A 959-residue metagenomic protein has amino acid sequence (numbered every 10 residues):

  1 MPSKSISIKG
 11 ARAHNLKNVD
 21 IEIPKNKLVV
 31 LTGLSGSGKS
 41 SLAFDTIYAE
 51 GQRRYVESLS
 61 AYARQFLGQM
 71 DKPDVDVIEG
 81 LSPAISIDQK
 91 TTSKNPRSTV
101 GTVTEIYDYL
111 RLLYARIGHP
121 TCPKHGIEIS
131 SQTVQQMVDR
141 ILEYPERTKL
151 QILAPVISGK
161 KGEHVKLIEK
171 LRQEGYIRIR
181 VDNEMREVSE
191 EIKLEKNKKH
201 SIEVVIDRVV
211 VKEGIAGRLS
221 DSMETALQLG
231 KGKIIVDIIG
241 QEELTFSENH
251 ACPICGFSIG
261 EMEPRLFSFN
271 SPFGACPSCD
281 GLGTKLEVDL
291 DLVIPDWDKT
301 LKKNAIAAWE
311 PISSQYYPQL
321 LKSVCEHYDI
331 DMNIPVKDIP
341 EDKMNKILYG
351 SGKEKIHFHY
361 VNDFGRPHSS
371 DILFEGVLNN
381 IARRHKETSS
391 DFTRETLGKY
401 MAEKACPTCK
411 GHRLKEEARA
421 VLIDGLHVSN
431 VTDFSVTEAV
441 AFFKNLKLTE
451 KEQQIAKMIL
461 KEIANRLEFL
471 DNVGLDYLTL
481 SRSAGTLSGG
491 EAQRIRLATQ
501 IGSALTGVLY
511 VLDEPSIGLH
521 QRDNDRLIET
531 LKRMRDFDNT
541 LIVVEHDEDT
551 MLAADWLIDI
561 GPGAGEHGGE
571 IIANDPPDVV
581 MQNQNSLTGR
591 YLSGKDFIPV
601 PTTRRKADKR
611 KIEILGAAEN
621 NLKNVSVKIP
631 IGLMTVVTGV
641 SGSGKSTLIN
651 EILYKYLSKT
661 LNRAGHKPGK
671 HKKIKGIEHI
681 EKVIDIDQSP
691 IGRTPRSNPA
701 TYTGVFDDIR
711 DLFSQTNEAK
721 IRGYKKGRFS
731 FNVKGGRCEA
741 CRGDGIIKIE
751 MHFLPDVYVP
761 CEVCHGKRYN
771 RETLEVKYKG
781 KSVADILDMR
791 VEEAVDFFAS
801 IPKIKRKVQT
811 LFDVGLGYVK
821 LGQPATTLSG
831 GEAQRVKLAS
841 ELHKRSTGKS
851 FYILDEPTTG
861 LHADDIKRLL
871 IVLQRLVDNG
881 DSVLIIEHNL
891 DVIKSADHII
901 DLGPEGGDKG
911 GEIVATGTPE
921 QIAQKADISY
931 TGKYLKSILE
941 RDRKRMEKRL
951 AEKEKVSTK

Functional and structural regions predicted by a protein language model:
M1-K959: Conserved phosphate-binding elements of NTP-dependent enzyme cores
